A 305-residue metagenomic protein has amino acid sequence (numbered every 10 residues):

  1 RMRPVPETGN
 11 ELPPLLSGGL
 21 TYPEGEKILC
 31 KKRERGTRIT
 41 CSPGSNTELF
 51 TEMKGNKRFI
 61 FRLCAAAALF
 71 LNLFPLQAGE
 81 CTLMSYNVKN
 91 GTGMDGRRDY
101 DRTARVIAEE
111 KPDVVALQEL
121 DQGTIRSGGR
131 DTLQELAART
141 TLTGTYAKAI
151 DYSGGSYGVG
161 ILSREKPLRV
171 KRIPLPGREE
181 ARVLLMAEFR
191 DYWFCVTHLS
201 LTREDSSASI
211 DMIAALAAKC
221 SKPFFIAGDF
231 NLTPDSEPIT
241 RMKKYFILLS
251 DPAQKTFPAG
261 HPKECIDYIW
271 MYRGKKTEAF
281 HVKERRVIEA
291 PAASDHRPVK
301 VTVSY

Functional and structural regions predicted by a protein language model:
P4-P6, P13-S17, S42-S45, F50 (+1 more regions): Intrinsically disordered, low-complexity segments enriched in serine/proline and basic residues
T8-N10, K27-I28, K32: Polybasic, lysine-rich low-complexity intrinsically disordered segments
K31, E52-K54, F59-R62, F70 (+4 more regions): N-terminal, active-site-proximal structural segment of metallo-dependent hydrolase catalytic domains
E80-T92, K171, M186-S200: Active-site-proximal beta-strand elements of phosphoester/diester hydrolases
C81-V88, T103-G128, F194-T197, I213-I239 (+2 more regions): Active-site beta-strand/loop signature of hydrolases that rely on acidic residues for catalysis
D95-G96, L120-Y192, A279-E289: Structured beta-strand-rich core segments of catalytic domains in phosphoester-bond hydrolases
R172-P174, R203-S207, A215-F225, N231-Y305: Metal-dependent phosphoester-hydrolase catalytic domains
